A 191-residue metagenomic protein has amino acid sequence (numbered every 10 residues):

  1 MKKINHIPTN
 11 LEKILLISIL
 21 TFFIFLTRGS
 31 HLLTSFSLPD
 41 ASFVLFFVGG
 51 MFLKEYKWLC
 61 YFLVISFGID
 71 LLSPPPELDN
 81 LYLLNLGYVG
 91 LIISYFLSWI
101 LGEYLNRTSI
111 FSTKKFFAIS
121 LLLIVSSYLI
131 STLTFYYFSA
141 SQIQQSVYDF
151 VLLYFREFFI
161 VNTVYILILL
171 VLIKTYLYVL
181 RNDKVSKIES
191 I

Functional and structural regions predicted by a protein language model:
K2-F52, K57-Y61: Hydrophobic transmembrane alpha-helices
K2-K3, P75-Y128, K174, Y178: Short helix-perturbing small/polar motifs within transmembrane alpha-helices
E12-I17, F43, W58-L59, L83 (+7 more regions): Residue-level signature of transmembrane alpha-helical entry/exit and packing/kink sites in multi-pass membrane
S18-R28, S94-L101, L170-T175: Hydrophobic core of alpha-helical transmembrane segments in multi-pass integral membrane proteins
T21-S30, V64-P76, I124-L133: Aromatic-anchored segments of alpha-helical transmembrane domains
F36-W99: Alpha-helical membrane segments and adjacent membrane-interface helices in multi-pass membrane proteins
T108-I191: Membrane-embedded alpha-helical hairpins and interfacial helices in multi-pass inner-membrane proteins
